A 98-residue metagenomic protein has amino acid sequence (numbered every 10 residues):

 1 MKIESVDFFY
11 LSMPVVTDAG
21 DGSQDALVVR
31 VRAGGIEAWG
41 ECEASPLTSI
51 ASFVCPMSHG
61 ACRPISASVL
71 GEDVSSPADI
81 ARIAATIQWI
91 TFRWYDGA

Functional and structural regions predicted by a protein language model:
M1-A98: N-terminal capping/lid subdomain adjacent to the active-site entrance of alpha/beta enzymes
